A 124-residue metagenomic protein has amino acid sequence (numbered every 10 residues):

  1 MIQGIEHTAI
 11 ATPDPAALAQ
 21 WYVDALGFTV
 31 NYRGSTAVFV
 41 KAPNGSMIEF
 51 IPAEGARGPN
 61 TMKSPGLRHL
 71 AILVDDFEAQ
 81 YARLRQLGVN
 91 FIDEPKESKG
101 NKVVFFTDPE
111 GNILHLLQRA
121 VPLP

Functional and structural regions predicted by a protein language model:
M1-A17, L67-V74, A120-P124: N-terminal beta-strand motif that seeds the catalytic metal site of vicinal oxygen chelate
G4, G34, G66, G100: Exposed loop/turn and edge beta-strand positions of beta-sandwich/beta-sheet ligand-binding modules
D14-T29: Amphipathic alpha-helical segments
L18-W21, Q80-L84: Hydrophobic side chains in well-ordered alpha-helices
G27-Y32, F91-E94: Short secondary-structure junctions
T29-M62, I113-R119: Conserved short beta-strand elements that form part of the metal-binding/catalytic scaffold of enzyme active sites
F39, Y81-P124: Vicinal oxygen chelate
